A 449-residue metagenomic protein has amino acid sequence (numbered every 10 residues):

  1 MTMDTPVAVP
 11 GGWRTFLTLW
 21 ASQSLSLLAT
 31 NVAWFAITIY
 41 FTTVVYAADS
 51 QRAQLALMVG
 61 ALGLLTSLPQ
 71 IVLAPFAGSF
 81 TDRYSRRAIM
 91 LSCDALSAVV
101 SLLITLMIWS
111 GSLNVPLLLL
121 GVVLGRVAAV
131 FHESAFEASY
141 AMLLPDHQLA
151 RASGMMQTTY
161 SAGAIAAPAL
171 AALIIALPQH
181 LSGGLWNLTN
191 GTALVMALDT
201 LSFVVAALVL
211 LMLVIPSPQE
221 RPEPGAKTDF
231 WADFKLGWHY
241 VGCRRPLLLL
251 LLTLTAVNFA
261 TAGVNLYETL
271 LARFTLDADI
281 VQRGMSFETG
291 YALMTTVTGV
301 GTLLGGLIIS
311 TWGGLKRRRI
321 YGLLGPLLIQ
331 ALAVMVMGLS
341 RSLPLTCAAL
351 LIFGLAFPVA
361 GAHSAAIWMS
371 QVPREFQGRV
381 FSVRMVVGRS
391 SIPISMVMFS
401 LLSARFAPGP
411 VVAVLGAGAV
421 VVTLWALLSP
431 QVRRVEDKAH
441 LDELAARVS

Functional and structural regions predicted by a protein language model:
M3, G60-L65, V72, R83 (+7 more regions): C-terminal transmembrane bundle of multi-pass solute transporters/carriers
M3-T15, R221-A232: Short, membrane-interfacial amphipathic segments enriched in basic
D4-L68, H239-T298: Helix-loop boundary and gating motifs at the non-cytosolic
P10-R14, S50-M58, W109-L113, Q148-A152 (+8 more regions): Juxtamembrane/transmembrane-helix boundary motifs in multi-pass membrane proteins
T15-W34, L62-V100, L117-P178, L198 (+6 more regions): Substrate-agnostic recognition of the 12-TM MFS/MFS-like secondary transporter fold
A36-A47, T105-S110, A166-M196, L270 (+2 more regions): Transmembrane alpha-helix termini and helix-breaking/packing motifs in multi-pass membrane transporters
R52-L64, N114-L119, A172-P178, W186-V204 (+2 more regions): Glycine-rich, flexible loop segments associated with nucleotide phosphate handling
A138, M142, N190-T192, M196-A226 (+1 more regions): Helix-loop junctions on the cytosolic side of multi-pass membrane transporters, especially the intracellular loop
